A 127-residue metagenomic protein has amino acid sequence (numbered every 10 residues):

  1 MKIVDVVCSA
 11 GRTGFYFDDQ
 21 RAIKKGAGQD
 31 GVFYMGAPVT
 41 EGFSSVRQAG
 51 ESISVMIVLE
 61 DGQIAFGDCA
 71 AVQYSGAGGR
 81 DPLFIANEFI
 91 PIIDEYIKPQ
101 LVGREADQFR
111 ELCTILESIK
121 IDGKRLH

Functional and structural regions predicted by a protein language model:
M1-M56: Short, Gly/Pro- and small/polar-rich lid/capping loops
G50, Q63-I64: Coil-to-beta-strand transition motifs
V58, I64-H127: Metal- or metallocofactor-binding catalytic centers and their adjacent structured scaffolds across diverse enzyme
